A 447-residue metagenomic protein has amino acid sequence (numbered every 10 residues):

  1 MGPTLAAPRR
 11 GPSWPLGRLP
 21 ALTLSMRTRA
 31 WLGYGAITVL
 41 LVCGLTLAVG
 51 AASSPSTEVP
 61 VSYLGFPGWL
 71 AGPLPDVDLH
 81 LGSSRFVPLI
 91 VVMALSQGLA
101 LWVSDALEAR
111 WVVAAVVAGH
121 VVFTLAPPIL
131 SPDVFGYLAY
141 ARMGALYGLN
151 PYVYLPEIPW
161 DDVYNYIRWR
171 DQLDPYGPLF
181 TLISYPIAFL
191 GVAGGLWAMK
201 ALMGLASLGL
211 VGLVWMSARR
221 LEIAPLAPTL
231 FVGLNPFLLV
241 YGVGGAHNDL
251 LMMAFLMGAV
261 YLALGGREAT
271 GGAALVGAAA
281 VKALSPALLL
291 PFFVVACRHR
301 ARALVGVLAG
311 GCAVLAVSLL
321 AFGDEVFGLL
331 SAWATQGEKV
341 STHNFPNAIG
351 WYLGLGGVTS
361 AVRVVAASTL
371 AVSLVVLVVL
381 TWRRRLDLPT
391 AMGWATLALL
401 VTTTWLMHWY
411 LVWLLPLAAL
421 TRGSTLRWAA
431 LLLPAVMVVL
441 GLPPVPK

Functional and structural regions predicted by a protein language model:
G2-V340, L353-G354, R363-K447: Multi-pass membrane glycosyltransferase architecture that uses lipid-linked
K339-N347: PLP-dependent aminotransferase class I/II
P346-G354: A cyclin-like helical interaction fold
V358: Active-site neighborhoods of metal-dependent hydrolases
